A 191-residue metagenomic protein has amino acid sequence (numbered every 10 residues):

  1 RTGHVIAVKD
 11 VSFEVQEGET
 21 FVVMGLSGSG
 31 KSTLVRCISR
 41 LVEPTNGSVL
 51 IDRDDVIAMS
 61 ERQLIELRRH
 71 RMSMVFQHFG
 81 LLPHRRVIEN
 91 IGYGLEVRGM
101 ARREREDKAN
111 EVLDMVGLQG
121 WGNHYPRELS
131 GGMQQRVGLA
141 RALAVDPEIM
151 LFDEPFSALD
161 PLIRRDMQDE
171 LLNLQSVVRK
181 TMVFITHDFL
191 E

Functional and structural regions predicted by a protein language model:
R1, D52-D55, G92, E96 (+2 more regions): Conserved ABC ATPase "signature" region
R1-G3, V56-S73, V97, R102-E106: ABC ATPase NBD coupling module
S39: Helix-to-loop junction immediately C-terminal to a conserved catalytic motif
R85-G92: Short coil-to-helix segment of the ABC ATPase nucleotide-binding domain corresponding to the Q-loop/switch region
Y125-L129, M133: Conserved ABC ATPase signature
A144-E148: A short, proline-enriched helix->beta-strand linker immediately N-terminal to the Walker B motif in ABC-type P-loop
M150-D153: Catalytic Walker B motif of ABC-type/P-loop ATPase nucleotide-binding domains
R179-I185: Conserved H-loop
